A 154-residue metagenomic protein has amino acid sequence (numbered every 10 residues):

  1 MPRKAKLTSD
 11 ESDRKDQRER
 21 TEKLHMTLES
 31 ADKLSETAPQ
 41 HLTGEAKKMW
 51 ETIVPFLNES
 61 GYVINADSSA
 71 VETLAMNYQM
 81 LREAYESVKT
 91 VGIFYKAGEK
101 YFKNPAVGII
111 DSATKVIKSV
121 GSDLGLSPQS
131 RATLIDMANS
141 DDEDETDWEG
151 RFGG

Functional and structural regions predicted by a protein language model:
M1-K48, A132-G154: Arg/Lys-rich, low-complexity, intrinsically disordered N-terminal tails that contact nucleic acids
P2-A5, D10, R14, L74-A84 (+1 more regions): Amphipathic alpha-helical protein-protein interaction segments
D16-K96: Extended, surface-exposed interaction regions
P39, V54, S60, V107 (+2 more regions): Generic secondary-structure boundary/loop-capping signal
V88, S119-G121, G150-G153: Short, structured secondary-structure boundary patches
